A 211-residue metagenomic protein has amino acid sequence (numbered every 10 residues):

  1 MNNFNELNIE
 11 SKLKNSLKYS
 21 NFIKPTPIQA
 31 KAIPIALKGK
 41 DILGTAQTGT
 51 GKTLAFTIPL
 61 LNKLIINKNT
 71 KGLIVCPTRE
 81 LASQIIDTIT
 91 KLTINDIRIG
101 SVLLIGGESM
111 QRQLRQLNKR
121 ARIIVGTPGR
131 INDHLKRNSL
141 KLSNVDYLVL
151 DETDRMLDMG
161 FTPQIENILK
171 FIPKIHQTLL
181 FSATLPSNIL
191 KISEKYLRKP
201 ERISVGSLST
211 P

Functional and structural regions predicted by a protein language model:
M1-T45, D151: Conserved pre-motif I regulatory segment
E6, K24-P25, I74, I124 (+3 more regions): Conserved SAM-binding loop
I9, F56, I66, D87 (+6 more regions): Short, conserved catalytic or interaction motifs in soluble domains
K12-N15, K68-K136, N144-Y147, L190-E194 (+1 more regions): Conserved nucleic-acid-binding Ia/Ib motif block in the N-terminal RecA-like helicase ATPase lobe
A30-I42, K52-N67, E80-S83, D87-T93 (+2 more regions): Walker A/P-loop NTP-binding motif
L43-T45, L73, L179: Short hydrophobic/aromatic beta-strand immediately N-terminal to the Walker A/P-loop
A46-T50: The conserved Walker
K141-T210: Post-DEXD/H (motif II) to motif III coupling segment of the RecA-like Helicase ATP-binding lobe
